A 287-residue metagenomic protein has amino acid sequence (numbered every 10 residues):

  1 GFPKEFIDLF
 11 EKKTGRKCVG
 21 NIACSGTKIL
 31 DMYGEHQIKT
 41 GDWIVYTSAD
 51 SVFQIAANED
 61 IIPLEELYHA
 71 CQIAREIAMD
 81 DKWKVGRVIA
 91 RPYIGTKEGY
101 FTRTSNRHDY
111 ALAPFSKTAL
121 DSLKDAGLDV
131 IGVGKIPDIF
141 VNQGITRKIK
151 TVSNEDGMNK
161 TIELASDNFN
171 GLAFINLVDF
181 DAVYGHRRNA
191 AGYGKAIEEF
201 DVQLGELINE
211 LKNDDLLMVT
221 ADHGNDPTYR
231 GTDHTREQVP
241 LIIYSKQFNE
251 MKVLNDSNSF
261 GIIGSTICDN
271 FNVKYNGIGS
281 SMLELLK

Functional and structural regions predicted by a protein language model:
G1-K287: Feature captures the catalytic ectodomains and active-site-proximal regions of enzymes that hydrolyze or transfer
